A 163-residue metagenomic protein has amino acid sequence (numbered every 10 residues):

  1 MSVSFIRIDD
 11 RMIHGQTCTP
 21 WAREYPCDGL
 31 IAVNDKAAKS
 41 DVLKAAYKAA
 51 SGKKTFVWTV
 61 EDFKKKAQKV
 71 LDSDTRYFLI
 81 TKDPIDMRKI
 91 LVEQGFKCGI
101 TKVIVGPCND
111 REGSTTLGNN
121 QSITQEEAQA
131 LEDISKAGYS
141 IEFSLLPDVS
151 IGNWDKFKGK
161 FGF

Functional and structural regions predicted by a protein language model:
M1-F56: Long, hydrophobic N-terminal alpha-helical segment
M1-V3, Y25-D28, G52-K53, S73-R76 (+2 more regions): Short coil/turn connectors at secondary-structure junctions
T19-P20, A67-K69, L91-Q94, A128-D133: A generic local secondary-structure boundary/capping motif
V33-D35, I80-P84, L146: Structural motif
A38-S40, F63-K64, D86, D110-G113: Short gly/pro/ser/thr-enriched loop/turn and capping motifs at secondary-structure boundaries
A45-K48, L71-D72, F157-G159: Short low-complexity, flexible loop/linker segments enriched in glycine and/or proline with clustered acidic
W58-G106: Ordered, amphipathic secondary-structure segments that act as subunit-interaction surfaces in large macromolecular
E93, T101-F163: Glycine-rich, aromatic-bearing surface loops/beta-hairpins
